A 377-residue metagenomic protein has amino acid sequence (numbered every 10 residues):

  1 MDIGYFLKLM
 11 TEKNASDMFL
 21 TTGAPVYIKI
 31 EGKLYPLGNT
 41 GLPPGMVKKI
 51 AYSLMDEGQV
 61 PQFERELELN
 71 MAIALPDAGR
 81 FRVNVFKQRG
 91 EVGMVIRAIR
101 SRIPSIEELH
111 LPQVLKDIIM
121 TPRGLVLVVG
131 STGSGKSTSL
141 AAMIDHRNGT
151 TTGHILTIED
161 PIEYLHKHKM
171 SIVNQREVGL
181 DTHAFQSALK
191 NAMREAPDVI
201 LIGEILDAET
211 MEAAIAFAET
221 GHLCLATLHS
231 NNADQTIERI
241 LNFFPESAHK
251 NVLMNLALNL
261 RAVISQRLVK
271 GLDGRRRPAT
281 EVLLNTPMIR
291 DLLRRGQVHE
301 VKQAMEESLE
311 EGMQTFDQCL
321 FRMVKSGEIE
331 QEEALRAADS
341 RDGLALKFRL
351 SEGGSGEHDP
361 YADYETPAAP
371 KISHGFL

Functional and structural regions predicted by a protein language model:
M1-L377: Short, flexible helix-loop junctions that flank or precede catalytic/ligand sites
